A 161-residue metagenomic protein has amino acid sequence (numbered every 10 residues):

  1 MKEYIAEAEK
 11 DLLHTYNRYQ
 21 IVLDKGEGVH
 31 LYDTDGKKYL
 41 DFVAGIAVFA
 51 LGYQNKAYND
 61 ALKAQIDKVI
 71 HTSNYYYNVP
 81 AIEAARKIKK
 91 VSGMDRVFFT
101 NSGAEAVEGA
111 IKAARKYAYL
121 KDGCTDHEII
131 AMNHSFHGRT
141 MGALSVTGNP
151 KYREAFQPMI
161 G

Functional and structural regions predicted by a protein language model:
M1-E27: Active-site-adjacent loop/helix segments that line or gate small-molecule/cofactor pockets in enzymes
A8, L12, I66, I70 (+2 more regions): Structural signal for hydrophobic packing residues in well-ordered secondary-structure cores of soluble enzyme domains
Q20-D41: Active-site and channel-lining beta-strand-loop segments that bind or position nucleotide-derived/phosphorylated
D33, D41, Q65, E105-E108 (+1 more regions): Acidic active-site catalytic centers that drive phospho-/nucleotidyl reactions and related ester hydrolyses
Y39, A44-Y75, V79, E83-N101: Glycine-rich phosphate-binding segment of PLP-dependent enzymes
R86-G161: PLP-dependent aspartate aminotransferase-fold enzymes
